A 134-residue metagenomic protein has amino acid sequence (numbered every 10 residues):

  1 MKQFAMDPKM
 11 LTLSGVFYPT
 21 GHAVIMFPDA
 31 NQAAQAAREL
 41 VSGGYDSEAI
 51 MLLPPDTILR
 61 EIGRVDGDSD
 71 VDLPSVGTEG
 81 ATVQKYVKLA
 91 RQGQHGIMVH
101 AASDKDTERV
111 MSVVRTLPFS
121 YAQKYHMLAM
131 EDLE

Functional and structural regions predicted by a protein language model:
M1-E134: Positively charged, small/polar-rich N-terminal and surface patches that mediate targeting and assembly and bind
